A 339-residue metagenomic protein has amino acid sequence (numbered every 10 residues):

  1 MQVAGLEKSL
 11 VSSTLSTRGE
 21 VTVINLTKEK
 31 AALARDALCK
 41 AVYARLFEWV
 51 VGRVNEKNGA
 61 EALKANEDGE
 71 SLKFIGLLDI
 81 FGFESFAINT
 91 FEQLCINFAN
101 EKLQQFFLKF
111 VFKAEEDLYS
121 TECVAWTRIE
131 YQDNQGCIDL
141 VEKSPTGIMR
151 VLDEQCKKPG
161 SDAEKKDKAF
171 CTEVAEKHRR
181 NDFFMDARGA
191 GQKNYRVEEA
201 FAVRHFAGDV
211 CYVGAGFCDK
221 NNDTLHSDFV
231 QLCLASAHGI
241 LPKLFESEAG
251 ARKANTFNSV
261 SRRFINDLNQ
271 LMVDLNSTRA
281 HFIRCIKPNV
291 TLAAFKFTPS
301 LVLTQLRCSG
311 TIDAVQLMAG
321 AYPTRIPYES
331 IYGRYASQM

Functional and structural regions predicted by a protein language model:
M1-K8, T14-L33, A37-K57, A62-A65 (+1 more regions): Extended, low-complexity interaction tracts enriched in P/G/S/Q
E70: Active-site and adjacent substrate-binding regions of carbohydrate-active enzymes
K73: Short beta-strand or tight-loop elements that sit immediately N-terminal to catalytic metal-binding acidic residues
